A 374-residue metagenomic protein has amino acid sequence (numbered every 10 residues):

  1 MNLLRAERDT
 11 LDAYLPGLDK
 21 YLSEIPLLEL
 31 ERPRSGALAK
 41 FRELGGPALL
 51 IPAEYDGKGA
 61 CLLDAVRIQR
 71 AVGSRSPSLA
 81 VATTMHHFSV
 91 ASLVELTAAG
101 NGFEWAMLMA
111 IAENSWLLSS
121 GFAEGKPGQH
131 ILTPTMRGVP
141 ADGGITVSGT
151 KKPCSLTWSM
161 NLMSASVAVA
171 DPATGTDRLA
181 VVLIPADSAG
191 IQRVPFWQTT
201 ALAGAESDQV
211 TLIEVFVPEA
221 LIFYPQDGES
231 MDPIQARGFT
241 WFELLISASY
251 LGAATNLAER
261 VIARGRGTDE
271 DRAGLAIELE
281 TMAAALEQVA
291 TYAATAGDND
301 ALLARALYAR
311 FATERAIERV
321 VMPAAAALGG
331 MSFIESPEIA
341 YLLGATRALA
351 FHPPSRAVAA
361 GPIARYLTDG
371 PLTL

Functional and structural regions predicted by a protein language model:
M1-N2, Y14-E24: Generic N-terminal amphipathic, Lys/Arg-enriched alpha-helix
P16, G252, A273-A283, E287 (+4 more regions): Generic structural signal for well-ordered, non-transmembrane alpha-helical segments in soluble/cytosolic regions
L22-E29, I262-R266, T281-R315, M322-I334: C-terminal helix-coil-helix/basic helical segment that borders enzyme active sites and/or dimer interfaces and provides
E31-E43, A48-S155: Glycine-rich flavin
T150, V169, V194-T199, T240: Glycine-rich, charged/polar anion/phosphate-binding loops that engage phosphate groups from diverse ligands
P153-I191: A short core secondary-structure module
W197-T281: Glycine-rich beta->alpha junctions and the first turn(s) of the following alpha-helix
M331-L374: Glycine-rich phosphate/cofactor-binding loops in nucleotide/flavin-utilizing enzymes
